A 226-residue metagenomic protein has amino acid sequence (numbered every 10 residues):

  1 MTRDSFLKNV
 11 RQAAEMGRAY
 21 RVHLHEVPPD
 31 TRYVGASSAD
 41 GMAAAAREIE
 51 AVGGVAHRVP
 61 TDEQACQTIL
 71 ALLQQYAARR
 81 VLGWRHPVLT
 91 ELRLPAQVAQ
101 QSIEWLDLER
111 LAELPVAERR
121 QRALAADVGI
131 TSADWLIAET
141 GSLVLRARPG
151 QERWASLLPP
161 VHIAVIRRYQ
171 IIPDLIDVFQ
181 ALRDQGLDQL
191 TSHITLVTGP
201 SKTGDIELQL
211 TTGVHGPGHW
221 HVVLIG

Functional and structural regions predicted by a protein language model:
M1-G226: The feature marks the mature, well-folded catalytic cores of soluble enzymes
